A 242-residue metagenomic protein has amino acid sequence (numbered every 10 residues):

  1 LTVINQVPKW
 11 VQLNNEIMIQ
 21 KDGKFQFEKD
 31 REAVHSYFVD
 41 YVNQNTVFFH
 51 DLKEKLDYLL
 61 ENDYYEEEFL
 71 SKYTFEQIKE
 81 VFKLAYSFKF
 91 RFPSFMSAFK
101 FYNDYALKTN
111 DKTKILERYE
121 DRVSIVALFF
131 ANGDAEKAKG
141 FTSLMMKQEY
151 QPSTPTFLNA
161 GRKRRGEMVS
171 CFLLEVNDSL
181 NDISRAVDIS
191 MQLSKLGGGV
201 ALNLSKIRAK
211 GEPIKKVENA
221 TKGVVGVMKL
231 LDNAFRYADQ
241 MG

Functional and structural regions predicted by a protein language model:
L1-G242: Extended catalytic cores of very large enzyme megasubunits
